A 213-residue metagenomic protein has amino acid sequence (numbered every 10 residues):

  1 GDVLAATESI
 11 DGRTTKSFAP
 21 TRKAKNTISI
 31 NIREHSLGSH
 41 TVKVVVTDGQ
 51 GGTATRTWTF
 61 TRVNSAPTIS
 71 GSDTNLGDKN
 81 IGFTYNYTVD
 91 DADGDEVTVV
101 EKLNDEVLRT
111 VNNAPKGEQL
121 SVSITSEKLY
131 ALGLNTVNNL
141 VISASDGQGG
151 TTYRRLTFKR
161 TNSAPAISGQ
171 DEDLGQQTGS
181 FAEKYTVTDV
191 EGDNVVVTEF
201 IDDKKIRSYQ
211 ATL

Functional and structural regions predicted by a protein language model:
G1-D2, D48, Y87-G94, A144-D146 (+1 more regions): Extracellular acidic, Ser/Thr/Pro-rich low-complexity tracts
K16, N26-I30, E118-V122: Short strand-edge motifs at loop-to-beta-strand transitions and within beta-strands of extracellular beta-rich domains
I32-S39, S126-T136: Surface-exposed, short loops/turns at beta-strand junctions within beta-sandwich domains
G49-T55, G147-Y153: Short, exposed coil/turn segments at beta-strand boundaries within extracellular/luminal domains
R56-T61, R154-K159: C-terminal edge beta-strand
S65-T68, S163-A166: Proline-centered linker/hinge motifs at extracellular inter-domain junctions
N75-I81, D173-S180: Short, solvent-exposed loop/linker segments at the N-terminal edge of repeated beta-sheet extracellular domains
